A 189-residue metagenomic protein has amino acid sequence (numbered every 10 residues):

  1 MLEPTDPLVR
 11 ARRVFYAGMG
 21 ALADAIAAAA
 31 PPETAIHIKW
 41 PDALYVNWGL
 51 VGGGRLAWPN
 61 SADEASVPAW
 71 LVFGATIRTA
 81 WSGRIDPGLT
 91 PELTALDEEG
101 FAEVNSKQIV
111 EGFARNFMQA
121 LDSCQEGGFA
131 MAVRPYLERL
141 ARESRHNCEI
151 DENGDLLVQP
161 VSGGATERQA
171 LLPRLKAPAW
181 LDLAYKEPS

Functional and structural regions predicted by a protein language model:
M1: Active-site-flanking beta-strand signature of metal-NTP-handling nucleotidyl enzymes and homologous cyclase-like
P4-E33, L50-S189: Long, positively charged amphipathic alpha-helical accessory segments at protein N-termini or as interdomain linkers
I36-W48, I77: Catalytic palm active-site di-aspartate
